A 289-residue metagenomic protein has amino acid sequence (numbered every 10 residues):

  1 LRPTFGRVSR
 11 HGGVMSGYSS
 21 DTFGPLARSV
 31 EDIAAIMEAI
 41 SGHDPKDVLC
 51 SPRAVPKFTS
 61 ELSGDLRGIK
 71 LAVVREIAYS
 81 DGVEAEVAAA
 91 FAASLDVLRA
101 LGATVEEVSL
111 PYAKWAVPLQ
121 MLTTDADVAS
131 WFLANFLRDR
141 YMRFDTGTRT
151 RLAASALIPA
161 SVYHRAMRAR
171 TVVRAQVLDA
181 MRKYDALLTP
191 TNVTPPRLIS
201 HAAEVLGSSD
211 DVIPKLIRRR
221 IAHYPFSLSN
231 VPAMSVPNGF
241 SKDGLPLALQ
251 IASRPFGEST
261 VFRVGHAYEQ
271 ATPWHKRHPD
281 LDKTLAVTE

Functional and structural regions predicted by a protein language model:
L1-P3, L122-A126, V205-G207, A252-S253: Short, hinge-like loop/turn segments at secondary-structure boundaries
L1-R75, S80, A92-L101, H164 (+2 more regions): Structural helix-boundary/capping segments
L49-R53, T124, R165, P196-R220: Short, surface-exposed loop/helix-turn segments at secondary-structure junctions that function as lids/hinges flanking
K57-S60, V83-S109, F132-D139, Y163-Y184: Acyltransferase
S60-R75, T123-L178, P190-T194, I199 (+1 more regions): Short helix-loop capping/hinge segments that flank enzyme active sites or metal/cofactor-binding pockets
A85-A88, H201-E204, Q250: Short, glycine/charged-enriched secondary-structure capping and boundary segments
A103-L119, T150-A153: Short connector loops at secondary-structure junctions
